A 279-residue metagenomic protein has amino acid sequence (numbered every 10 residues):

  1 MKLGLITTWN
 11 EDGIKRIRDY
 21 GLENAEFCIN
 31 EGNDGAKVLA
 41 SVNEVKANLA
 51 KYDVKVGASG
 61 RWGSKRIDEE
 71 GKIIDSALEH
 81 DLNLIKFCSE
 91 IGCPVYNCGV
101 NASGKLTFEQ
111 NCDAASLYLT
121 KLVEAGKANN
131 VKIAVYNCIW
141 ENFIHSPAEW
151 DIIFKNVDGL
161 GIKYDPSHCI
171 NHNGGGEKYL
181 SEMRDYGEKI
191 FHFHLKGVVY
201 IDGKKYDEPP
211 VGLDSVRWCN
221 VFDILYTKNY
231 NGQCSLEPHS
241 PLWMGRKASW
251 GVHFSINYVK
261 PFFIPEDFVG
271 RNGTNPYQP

Functional and structural regions predicted by a protein language model:
L3-T7, A25-F27, V56-R61, Y96-C98 (+4 more regions): Hydrophobic faces of well-ordered beta-strands that scaffold small-molecule active sites in alpha/beta enzyme cores
I6-N10, C28-G32, R61-K65, N101-S103 (+4 more regions): Active-site beta-loop-alpha junctions enriched in small/polar residues
E11, R18, N48-K51, I67-Y164 (+3 more regions): Active-site acidic/histidine proton-transfer and metal-coordination neighborhood in alpha/beta enzyme cores
R16, N24-A25, E124-S215: Acidic/histidine-rich catalytic cores of soluble enzymes
I17, A25, L49, C88 (+6 more regions): Conserved, mostly hydrophobic/aromatic
E26-L49, V100-L106: Glycine-rich, proline-tolerant flexible connector loops at the mouths of alpha/beta enzymes
S235-W250, P276: A short, acidic, flexible beta-alpha connecting loop/helix-capping segment that sits on the rim of active
R246-R271: C-terminal helical cap(s) of enzyme catalytic domains, especially alpha/beta-barrels
